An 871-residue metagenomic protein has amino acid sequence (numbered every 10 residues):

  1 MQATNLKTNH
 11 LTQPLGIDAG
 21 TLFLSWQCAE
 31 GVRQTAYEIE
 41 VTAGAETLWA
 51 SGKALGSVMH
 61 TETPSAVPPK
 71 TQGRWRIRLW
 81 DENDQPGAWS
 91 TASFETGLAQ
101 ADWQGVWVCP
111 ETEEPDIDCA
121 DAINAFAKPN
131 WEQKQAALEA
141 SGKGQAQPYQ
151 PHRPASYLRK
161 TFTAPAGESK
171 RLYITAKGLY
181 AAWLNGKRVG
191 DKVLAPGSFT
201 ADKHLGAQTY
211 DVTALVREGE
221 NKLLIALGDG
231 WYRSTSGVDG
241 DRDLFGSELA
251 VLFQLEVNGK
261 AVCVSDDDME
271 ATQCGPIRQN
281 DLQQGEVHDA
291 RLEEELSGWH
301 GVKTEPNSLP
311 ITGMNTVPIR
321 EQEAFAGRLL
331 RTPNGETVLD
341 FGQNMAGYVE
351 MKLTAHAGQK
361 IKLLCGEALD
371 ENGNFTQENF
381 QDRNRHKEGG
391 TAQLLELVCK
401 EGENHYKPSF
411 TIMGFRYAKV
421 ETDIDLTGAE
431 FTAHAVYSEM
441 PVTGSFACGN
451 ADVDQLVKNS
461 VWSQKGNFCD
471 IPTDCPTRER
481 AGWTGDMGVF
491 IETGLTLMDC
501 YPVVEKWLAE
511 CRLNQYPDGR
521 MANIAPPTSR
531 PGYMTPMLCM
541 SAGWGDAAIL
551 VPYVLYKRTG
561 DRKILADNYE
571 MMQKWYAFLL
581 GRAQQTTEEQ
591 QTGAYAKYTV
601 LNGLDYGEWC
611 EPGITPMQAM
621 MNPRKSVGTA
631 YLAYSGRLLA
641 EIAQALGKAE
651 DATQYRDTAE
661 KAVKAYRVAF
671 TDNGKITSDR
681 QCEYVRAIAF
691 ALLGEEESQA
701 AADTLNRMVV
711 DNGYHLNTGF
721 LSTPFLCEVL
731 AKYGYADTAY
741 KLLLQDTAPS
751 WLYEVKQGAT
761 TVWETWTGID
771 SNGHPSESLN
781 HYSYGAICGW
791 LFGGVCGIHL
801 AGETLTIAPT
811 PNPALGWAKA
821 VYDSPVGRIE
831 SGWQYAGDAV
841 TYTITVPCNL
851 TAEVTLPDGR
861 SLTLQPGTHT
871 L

Functional and structural regions predicted by a protein language model:
M1-T477, G485-D486, P502-E505, A522-S529 (+3 more regions): Extracellular/oxidizing-compartment recognition motifs
A146-Q150, A166, R171, G197-A201 (+19 more regions): Alpha-helix capping and helix-loop boundary segments enriched in small/acidic/polar residues
I174, Y348-E367, E421, G485-Q515 (+5 more regions): Alpha-helical support elements that line or immediately flank enzyme active sites and cofactor-binding pockets
L179, A261-D266, T272-Q273, Y417 (+5 more regions): Active-site acid/base region of carbohydrate-active enzymes
Y180, R188-D191, A195-P196, C511 (+6 more regions): Active/binding-pocket-proximal capping segment
S247, L252, E270-L292, T312-E323 (+3 more regions): Non-catalytic C-terminal accessory modules of carbohydrate-active enzymes
G285-D289, E479, L497, A547-I549 (+5 more regions): C-terminal capping/lid segments that line or modulate ligand- or cofactor-binding pockets
